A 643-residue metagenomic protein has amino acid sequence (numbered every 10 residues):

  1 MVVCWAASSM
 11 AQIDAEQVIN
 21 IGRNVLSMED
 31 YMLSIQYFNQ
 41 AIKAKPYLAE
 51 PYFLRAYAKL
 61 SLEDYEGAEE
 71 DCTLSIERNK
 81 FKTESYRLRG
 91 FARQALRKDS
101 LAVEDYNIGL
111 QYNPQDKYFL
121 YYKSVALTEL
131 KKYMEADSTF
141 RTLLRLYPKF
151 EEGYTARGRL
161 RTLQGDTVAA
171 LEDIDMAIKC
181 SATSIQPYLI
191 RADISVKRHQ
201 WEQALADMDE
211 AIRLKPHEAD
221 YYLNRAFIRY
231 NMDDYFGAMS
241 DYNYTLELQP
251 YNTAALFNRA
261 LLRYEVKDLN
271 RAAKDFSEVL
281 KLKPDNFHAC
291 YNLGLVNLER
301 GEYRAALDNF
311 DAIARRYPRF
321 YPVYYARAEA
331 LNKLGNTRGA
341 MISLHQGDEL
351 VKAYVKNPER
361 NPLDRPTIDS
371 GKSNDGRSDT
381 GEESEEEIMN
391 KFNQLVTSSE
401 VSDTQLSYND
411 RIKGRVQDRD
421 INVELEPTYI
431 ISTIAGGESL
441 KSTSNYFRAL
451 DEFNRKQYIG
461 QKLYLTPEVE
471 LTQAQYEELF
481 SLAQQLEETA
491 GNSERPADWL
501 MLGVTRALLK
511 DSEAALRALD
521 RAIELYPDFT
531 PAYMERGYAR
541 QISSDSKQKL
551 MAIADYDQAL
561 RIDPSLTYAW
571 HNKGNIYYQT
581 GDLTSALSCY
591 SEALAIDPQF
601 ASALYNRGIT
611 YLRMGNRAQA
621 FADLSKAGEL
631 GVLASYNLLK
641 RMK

Functional and structural regions predicted by a protein language model:
M1-E16: Bacterial Sec-dependent N-terminal signal peptides
N20, L54, L88, Y122 (+11 more regions): Canonical tetratricopeptide repeat
M28-Q36, S61-L74, L96-I108, L130-T142 (+11 more regions): Structural signature of tandem alpha-helical TPR/SEL1-like repeats, specifically the intra-repeat loop/turn
A44, R78, Y112, L146-Y147 (+11 more regions): Structural marker of alpha-solenoid helical repeat scaffolds
L48, K82, D116, F150 (+11 more regions): Residue-level recognition of tetratricopeptide repeat
P51, S85, F119, G153 (+11 more regions): TPR alpha-solenoid repeat register
E299, R315-D498: Eukaryotic alpha-helical solenoid repeat scaffolds
